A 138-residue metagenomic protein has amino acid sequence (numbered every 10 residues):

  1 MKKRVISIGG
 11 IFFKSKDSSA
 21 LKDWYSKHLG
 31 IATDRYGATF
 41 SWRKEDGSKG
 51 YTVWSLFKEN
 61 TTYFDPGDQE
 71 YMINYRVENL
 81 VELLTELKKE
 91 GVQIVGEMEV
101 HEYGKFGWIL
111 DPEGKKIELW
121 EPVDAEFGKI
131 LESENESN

Functional and structural regions predicted by a protein language model:
M1-K22, E70-Y75, V123-N138: N-terminal beta-strand motif that seeds the catalytic metal site of vicinal oxygen chelate
K2-I6, F12-S55, K89: Core segments of cupin and vicinal oxygen chelate
D17-A20, G67-K116: Vicinal oxygen chelate
Y36, E102, V123-E126: A short acidic/small-residue loop/turn micro-motif
W42-G47, I109-P112, P122: Active-site beta-strand termini and strand-to-loop segments that position acidic
D46-G50, N60-T61, E78-E82: Short, charged/polar surface micro-motifs in flexible loops or helix N-caps
T52-S55, W108, E118: Conserved beta-strand in the GNAT
K58-N60, G96, E121-V123: Acetyl-CoA-dependent GNAT
